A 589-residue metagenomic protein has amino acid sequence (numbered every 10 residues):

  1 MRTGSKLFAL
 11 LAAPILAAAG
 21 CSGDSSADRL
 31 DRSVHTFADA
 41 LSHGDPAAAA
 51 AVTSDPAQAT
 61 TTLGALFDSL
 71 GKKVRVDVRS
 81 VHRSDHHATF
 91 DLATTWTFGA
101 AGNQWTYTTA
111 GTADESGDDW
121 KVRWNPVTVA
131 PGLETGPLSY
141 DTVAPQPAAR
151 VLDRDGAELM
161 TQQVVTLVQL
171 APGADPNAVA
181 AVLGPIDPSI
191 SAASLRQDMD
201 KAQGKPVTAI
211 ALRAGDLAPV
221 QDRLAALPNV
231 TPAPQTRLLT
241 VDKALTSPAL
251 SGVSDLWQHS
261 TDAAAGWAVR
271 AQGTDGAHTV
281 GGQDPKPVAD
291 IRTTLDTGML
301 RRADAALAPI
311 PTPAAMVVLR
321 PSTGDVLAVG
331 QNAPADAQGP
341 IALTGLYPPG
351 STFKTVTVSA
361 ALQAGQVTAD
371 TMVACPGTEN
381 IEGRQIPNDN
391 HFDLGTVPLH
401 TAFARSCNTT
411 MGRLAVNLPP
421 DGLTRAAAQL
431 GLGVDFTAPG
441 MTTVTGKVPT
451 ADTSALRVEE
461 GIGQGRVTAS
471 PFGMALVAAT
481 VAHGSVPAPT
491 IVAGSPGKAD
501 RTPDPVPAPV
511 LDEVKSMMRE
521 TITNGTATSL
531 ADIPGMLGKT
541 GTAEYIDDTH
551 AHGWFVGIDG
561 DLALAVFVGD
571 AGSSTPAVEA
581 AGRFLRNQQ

Functional and structural regions predicted by a protein language model:
K6-F37, P46, V486, Q589: C-terminal region of N-terminal signal peptides and the immediate post-cleavage residues of exported proteins
S22, D45, D77, R83-H86 (+5 more regions): Conserved SxxK-family serine transpeptidase/carboxypeptidase catalytic domain of penicillin-binding proteins
D24, T36-A38, V52, T95-A100 (+13 more regions): Second-shell loop/turn segments in exported
S25-R32, H43-D91: Short solvent-exposed beta->alpha transition segments
A93, K121-N125, S139-D153, E158-V288 (+1 more regions): Small/polar-residue-rich segments within soluble enzyme cores
G102-T142: Short beta-strand edge/turn micro-motifs at domain boundaries
V129-P145, R150, M160-L170, P176-A178 (+5 more regions): Short pre-catalytic segments that frame enzyme active sites
A314-G345, A360, A364-D570: Beta-lactam-recognizing serine transpeptidase/beta-lactamase-like catalytic domain environment
